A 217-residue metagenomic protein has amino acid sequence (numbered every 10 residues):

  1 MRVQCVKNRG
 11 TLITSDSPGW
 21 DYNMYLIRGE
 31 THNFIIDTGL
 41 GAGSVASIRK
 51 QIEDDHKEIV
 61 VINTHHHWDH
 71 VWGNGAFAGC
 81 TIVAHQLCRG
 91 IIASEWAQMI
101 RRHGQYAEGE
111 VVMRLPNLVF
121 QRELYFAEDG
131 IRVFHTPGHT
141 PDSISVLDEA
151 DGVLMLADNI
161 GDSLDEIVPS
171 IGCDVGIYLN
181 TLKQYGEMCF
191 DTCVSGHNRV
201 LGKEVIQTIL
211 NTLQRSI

Functional and structural regions predicted by a protein language model:
R2-K50, S145-N159: Conserved beta-strand hairpin/beta-sheet module of binuclear metal-dependent hydrolase folds, prominently
Q4, G73-G79, A127-D129: Short loop/helix-cap segments at secondary-structure boundaries that form the rim of catalytic
C5, C88-H135, A150, N180-G186 (+1 more regions): Metallo-beta-lactamase
K7, T14-D16, Q86, P137 (+1 more regions): Residues at the C-termini of beta-strands that transition into short coil/loop
I27, D37, I52, H65 (+8 more regions): Divalent metal-coordination and catalytic microenvironments
N33-F34, L40-G41, Y125, R132-T212: Metallo-beta-lactamase
V45-A46, K50-Q121, L213-R215: Active-site HxH/HxHxD metal-binding segment of metal-dependent hydrolases
